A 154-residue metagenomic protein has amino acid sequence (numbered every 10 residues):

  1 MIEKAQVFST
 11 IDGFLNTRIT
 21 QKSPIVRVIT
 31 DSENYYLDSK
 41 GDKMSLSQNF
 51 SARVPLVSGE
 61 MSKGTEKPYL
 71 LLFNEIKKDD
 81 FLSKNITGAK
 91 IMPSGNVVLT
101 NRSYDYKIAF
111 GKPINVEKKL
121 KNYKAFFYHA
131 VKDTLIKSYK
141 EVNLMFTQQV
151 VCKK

Functional and structural regions predicted by a protein language model:
M1-E3, K77-N85, D133-K137: Short secondary-structure junctions
M1-G13: Short, well-structured beta-strand/strand-turn elements
F8, K90-M92, N143-M145: Solvent-exposed beta-strand sheet faces enriched in polar/charged residues
L15-P93: Extracytoplasmic segments of membrane-associated envelope/inner-membrane machinery
T87-K118, Q148: Solvent-exposed helix-coil-helix hairpins and adjacent flexible coil/strand "hinge" segments
P113-K154: Extracytoplasmic/luminal low-complexity segments enriched in Pro/Gly and acidic/polar residues that act as flexible
